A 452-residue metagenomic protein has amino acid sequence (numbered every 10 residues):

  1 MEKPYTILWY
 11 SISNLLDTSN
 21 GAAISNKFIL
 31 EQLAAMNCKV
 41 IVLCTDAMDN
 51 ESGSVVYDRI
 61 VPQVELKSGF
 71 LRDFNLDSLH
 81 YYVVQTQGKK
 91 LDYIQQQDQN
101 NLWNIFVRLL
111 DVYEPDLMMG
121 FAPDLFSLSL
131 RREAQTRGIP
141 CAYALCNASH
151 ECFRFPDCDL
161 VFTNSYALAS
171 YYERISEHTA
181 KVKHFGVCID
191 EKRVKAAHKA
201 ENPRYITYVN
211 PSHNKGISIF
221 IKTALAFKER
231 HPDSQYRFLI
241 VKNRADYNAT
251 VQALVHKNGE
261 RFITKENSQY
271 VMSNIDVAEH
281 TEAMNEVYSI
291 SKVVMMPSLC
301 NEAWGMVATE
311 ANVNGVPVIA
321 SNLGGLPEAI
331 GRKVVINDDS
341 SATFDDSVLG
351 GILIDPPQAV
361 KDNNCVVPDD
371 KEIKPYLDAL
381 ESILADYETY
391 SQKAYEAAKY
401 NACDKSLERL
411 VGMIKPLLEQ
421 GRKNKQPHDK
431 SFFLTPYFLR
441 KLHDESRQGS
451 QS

Functional and structural regions predicted by a protein language model:
M1-K67, F438-L439, H443: N-terminal subdomain of nucleotide-sugar transferases
D159-V194, N214: Donor nucleotide-sugar binding/catalytic pocket of nucleotide-sugar-dependent glycosyltransferases
E191, H198-V277: Conserved catalytic-core segment of nucleotide-activated headgroup transferases in glycan assembly
Y270, H280-T281, E286-S291: Short alpha-helical donor nucleotide-sugar binding micro-motif in glycosyltransferases
E286-A303, V316: Acidic donor-binding loop of glycosyltransferase active sites
P317-A320, P327-I330, N337-T343: Short hydrophobic beta-strand element within catalytic cores of glycosyltransferases and related nucleotide-activated
V366-P375, A385-M413: A charged, aromatic-enriched C-terminal amphipathic alpha-helix characteristic of glycosyltransferases across folds
A379-D386, C403-S450: C-terminal alpha-helical cap of glycosyltransferases
